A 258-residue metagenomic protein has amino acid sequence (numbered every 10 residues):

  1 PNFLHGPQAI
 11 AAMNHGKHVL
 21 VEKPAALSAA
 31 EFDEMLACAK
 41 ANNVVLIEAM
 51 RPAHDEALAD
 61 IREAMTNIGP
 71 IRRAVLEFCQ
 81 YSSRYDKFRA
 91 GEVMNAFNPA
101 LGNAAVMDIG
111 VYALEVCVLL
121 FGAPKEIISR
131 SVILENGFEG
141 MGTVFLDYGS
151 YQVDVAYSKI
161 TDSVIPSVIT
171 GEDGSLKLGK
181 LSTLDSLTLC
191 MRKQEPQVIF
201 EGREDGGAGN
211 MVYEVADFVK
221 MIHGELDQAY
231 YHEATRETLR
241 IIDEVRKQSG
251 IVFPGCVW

Functional and structural regions predicted by a protein language model:
P1-C38: Beta-loop-alpha module in the N-terminal Rossmann-like domain of NAD(P)-dependent dehydrogenases, especially those
V21-E22, L46-E48, L178: Hydrophobic residues in well-ordered beta-strands that form the structural core
K23-P24, A49-P52, F78: Short strand-turn motif at the edge of the Rossmann-like AdoMet-binding core
D33, D217-W258: C-terminal helix-rich "cap/oligomerization" subdomain common to oxidoreductases
E34-P52, P70-R73: Rossmann-fold dehydrogenase core element
D55-K125: Predominantly a Rossmann-like dinucleotide-binding segment in NAD(P)-dependent oxidoreductases
A113-D185, V215-E225: Contiguous beta-strand/loop segments that form the cofactor/metal-binding neighborhood of enzyme cores
G202-A216: Active-site loop of classical SDR/Rossmann-like NAD(P)-dependent oxidoreductases, centered on the catalytic Tyr-X3-Lys
